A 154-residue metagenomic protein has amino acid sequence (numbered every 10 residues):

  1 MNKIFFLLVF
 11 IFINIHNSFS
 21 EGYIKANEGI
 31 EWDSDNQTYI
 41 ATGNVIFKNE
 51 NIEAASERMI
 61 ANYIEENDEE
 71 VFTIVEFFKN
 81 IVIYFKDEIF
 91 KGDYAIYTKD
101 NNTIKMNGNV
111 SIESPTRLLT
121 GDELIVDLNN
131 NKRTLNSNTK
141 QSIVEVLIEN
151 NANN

Functional and structural regions predicted by a protein language model:
M1-N154: Mature-chain termini and adjacent capping regions
